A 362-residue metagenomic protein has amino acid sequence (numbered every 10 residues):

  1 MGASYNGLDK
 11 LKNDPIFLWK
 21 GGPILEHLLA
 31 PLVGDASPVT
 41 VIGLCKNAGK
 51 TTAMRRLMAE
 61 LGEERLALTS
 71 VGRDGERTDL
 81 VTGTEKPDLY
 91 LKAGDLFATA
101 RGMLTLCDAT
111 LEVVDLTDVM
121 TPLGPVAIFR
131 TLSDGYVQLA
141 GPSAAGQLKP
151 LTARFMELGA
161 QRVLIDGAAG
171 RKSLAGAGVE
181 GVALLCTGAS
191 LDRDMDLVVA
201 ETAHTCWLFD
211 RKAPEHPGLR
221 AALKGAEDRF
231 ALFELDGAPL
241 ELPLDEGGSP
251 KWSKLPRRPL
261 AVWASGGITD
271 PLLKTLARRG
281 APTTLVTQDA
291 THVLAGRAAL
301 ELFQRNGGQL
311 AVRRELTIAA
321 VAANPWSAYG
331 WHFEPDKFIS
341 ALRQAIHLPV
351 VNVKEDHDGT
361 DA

Functional and structural regions predicted by a protein language model:
E26-D74: Walker A (P-loop) phosphate-binding motif
P38-L44, F129-G141: Short, basic, glycine/proline-bearing loop/turn elements
L44, V71-D74, A168-G170, A323-W326 (+1 more regions): Short, ordered loop/turn segments at secondary-structure junctions
R55-F129, F338: N-terminal phosphate/diphosphate-binding loop that engages ATP/GTP or pyrophosphate donors across diverse enzyme folds
L66-V71, A140-G141, R162-G167, L185 (+2 more regions): General beta-strand structural signal in soluble alpha/beta enzymes
A144, L148-A345: Conserved catalytic-core segment of NTP-binding enzymes
